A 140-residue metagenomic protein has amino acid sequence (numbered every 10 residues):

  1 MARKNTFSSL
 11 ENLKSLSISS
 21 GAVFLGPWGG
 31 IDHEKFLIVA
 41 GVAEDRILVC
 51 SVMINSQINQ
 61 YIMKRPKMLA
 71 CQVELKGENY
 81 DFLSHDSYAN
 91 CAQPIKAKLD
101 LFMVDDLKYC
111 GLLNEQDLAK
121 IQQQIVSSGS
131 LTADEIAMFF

Functional and structural regions predicted by a protein language model:
M1-S17: Mixed-charge, Lys/Arg-rich low-complexity intrinsically disordered regions
N5, L10, R65-K67, D105 (+1 more regions): Short, functionally important structural connectors and interaction interfaces within domains
F7-E11, Y61-R65, C91-I95: Membrane-targeting and insertion segments and their boundary/processing signals
S15-L16, G29, N79-F82: A general structural signal for short secondary-structure junctions and capping/turn motifs
S19-G21: Loop/turn positions that initiate beta-strands
L25-W28, D32-G77: Compact nucleic-acid interaction/catalytic patches
Q72-F140: C-terminal terminal-subdomain/extension
